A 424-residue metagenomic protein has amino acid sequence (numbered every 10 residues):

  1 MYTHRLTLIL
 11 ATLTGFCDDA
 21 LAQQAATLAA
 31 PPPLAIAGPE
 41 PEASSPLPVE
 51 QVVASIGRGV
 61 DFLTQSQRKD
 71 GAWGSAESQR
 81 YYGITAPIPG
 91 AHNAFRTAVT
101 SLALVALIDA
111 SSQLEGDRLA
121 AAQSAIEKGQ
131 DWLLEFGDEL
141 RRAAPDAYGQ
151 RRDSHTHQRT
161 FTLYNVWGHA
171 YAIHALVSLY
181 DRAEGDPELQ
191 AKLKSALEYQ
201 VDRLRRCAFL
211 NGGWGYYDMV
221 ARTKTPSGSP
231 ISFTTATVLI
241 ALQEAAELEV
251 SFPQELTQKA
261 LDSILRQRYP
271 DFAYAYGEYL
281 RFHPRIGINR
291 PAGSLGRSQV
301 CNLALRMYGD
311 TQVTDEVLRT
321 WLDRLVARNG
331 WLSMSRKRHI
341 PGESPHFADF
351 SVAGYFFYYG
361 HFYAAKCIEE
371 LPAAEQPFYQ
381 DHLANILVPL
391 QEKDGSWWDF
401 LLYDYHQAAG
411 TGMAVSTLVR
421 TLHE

Functional and structural regions predicted by a protein language model:
M1-T3: N-terminal secretory signal peptides that target proteins for export/translocation
R5-D19: Bacterial N-terminal signal peptides
L21-E424: Preference for long, amphipathic alpha-helical scaffolds in soluble/luminal domains and all-alpha bundles
